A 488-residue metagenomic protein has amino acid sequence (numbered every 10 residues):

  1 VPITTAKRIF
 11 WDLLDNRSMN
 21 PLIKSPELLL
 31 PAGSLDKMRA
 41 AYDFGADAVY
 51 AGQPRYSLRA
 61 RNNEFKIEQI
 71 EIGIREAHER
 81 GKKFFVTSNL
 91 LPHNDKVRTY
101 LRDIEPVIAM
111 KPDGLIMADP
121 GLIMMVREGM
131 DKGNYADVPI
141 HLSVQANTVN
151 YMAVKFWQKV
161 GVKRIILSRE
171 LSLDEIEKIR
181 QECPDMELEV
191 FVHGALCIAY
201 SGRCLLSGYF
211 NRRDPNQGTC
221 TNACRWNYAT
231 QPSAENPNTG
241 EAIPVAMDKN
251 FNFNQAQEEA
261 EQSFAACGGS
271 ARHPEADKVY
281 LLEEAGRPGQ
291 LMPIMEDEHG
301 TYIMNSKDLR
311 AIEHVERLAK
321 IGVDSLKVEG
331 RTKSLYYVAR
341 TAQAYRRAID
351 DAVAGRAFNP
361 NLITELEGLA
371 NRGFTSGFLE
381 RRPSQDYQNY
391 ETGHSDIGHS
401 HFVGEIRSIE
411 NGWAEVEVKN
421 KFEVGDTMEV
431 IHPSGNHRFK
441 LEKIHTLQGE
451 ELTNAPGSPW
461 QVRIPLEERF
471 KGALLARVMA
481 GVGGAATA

Functional and structural regions predicted by a protein language model:
P2-R8: Extreme N-terminal basic, low-complexity initiation segments that serve as generic localization/processing leaders
N20-T148, I166-E170, D174-S325, T332-R407 (+3 more regions): Active-site pocket-lining/capping segments in soluble small-molecule metabolic enzymes
N150-A153: Conserved nucleotide-cofactor-binding alpha/beta core module
G161-V162: As written
